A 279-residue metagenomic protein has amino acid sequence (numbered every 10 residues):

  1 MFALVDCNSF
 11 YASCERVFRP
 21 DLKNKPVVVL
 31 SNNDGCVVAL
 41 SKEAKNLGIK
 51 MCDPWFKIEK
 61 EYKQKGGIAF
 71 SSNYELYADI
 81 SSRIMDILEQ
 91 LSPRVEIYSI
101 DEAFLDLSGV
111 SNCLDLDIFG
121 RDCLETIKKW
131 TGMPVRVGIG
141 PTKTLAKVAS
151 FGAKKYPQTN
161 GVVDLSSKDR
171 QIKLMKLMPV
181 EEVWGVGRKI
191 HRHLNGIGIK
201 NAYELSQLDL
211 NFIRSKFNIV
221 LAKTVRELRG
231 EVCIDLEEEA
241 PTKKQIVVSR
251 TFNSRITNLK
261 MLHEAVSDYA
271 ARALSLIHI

Functional and structural regions predicted by a protein language model:
M1-R226: Gly/Gly-Pro- and Ser/Thr-rich, intrinsically disordered tail segments characteristic of DNA damage-repair and tolerance
I190, N195-I277: DNA-contacting surface of Y-family translesion DNA polymerases
